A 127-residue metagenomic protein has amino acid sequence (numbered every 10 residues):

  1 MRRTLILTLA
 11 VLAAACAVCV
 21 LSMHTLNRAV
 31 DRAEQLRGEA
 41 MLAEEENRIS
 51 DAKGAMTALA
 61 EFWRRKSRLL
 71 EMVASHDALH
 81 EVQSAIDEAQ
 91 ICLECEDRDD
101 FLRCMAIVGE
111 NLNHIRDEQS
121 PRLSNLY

Functional and structural regions predicted by a protein language model:
M1-L7: N-terminal positive-inside, membrane-proximal cytosolic segments immediately preceding the first
L7-L21: Hydrophobic membrane-insertion alpha-helices, especially the h-region of bacterial N-terminal signal peptides
C16-A17, A40, K66, A89: Alpha-helical transmembrane segments of multipass membrane proteins
A17-Q35: Transmembrane signal-anchor/signal-peptide helices with a preference for the extracytoplasmic
T25, A29, A55, A78 (+1 more regions): Amphipathic alpha-helix face/heptad-repeat signature
A33-D51: Short extracytoplasmic/periplasmic juxtamembrane "stem" segments immediately C-terminal to an N-terminal membrane anchor
S50-C92: Extracytoplasmic/periplasmic/luminal assembly and interaction segments in envelope/secretory/respiratory proteins
H76-N125: Structured, soluble extracytoplasmic/luminal domains of envelope-associated proteins
